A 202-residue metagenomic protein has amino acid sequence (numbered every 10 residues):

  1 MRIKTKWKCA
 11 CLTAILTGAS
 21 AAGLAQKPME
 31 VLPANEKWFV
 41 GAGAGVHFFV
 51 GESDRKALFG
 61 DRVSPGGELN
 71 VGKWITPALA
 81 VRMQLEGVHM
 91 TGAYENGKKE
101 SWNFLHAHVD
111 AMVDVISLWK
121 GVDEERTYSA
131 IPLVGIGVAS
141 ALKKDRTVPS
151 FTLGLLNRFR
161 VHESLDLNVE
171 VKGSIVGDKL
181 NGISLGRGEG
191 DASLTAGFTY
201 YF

Functional and structural regions predicted by a protein language model:
R2, C9, L16, A22-G41 (+2 more regions): Outer-membrane beta-barrel biogenesis signature
G23-G72, K143: Short glycine/proline- and aromatic-enriched beta-strand/turn motifs that initiate or cap beta-hairpins
P28, E52-A57, A93-E100, A139-K143 (+1 more regions): Extracellular loop and loop/strand-boundary signature of outer-membrane beta-barrel proteins
E36, F59-G67, S101-A107, Y128 (+2 more regions): Residues that define the transmembrane beta-barrel architecture of outer-membrane proteins
L69, V109, P132, L153-L155 (+2 more regions): Membrane-embedded beta-strands of outer-membrane beta-barrel proteins, especially the hydrophobic/small aromatic
K73, P77-F151, V161-E163, Y200: Gram-negative (and chloroplast) outer-membrane scaffold detector with strong preference for beta-barrel transmembrane
G87-E100, E170-Y201: Outer-membrane beta-barrel translocator/channel fold
